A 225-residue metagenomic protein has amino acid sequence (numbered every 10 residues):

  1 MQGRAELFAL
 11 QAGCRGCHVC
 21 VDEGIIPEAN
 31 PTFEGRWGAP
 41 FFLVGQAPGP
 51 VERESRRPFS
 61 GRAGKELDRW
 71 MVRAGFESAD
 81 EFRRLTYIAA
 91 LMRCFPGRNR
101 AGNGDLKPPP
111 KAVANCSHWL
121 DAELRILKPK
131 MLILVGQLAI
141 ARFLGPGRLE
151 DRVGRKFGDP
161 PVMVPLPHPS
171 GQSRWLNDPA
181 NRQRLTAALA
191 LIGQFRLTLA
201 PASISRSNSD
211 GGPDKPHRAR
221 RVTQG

Functional and structural regions predicted by a protein language model:
M1, Q224-G225: Accessible peptide chain termini
M1-L199: A polyanion-binding, active-site-adjacent surface
G211-G212, G225: Residue-identity detector for glycine
H217-Q224: Short, low-complexity, charge-dense intrinsically disordered segments
